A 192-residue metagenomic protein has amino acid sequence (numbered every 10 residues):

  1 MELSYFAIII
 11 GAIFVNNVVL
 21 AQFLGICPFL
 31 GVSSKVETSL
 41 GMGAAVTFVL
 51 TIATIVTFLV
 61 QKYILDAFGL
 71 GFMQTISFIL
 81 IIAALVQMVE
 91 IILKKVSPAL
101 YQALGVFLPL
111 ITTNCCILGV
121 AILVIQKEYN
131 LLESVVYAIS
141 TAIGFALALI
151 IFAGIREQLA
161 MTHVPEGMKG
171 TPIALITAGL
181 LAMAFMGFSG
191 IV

Functional and structural regions predicted by a protein language model:
M1-F6, L59-F72, I122-E133, S189-V192: Helix-coil boundary and interhelical linker segments in multi-pass alpha-helical membrane proteins
Y5-V19, G69-A84, V135-A148: Structural signature of hydrophobic alpha-helical transmembrane segments
A7-I8, V15, V46, T51-I55 (+4 more regions): Hydrophobic core segments of alpha-helical transmembrane domains in multi-pass membrane transport and ion-translocation
F23-G31, E90-V96, V106-L108, C115-E128: Generic transmembrane alpha-helix signature in multi-pass membrane proteins, especially transporters/channels
L24-T38, V86-L100, F152-H163: C-terminal ends of transmembrane helices
T38-F48, F72-F78, L100-I111, P165-I173: Cytoplasmic-side transmembrane-helix entry/capping segments in multi-pass membrane proteins
K62-G105: Ordered, amphipathic secondary-structure segments that act as subunit-interaction surfaces in large macromolecular
L131-V192: C-terminal transmembrane helix-loop-helix hairpin of multi-pass membrane proteins
